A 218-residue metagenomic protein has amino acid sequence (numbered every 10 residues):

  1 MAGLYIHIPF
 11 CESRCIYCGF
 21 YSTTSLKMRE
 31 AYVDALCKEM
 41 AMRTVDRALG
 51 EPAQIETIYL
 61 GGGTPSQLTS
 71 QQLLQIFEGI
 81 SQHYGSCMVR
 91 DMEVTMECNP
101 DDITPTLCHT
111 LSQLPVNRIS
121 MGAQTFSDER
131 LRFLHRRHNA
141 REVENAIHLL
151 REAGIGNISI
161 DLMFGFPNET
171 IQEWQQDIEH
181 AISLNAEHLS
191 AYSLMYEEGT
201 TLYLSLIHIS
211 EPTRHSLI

Functional and structural regions predicted by a protein language model:
M1-L4: Extreme N-terminal starter segment of soluble prokaryotic enzymes
H7-P9, P212: Short, proline-centered helix/strand-breaking motifs
P9-F20: Local cysteine-cluster metal-coordination motifs and their immediate loop/turn environment, predominantly Fe-S cluster
S22-L49, A53-L206, S210, R214: Conserved non-cysteine loop/helix-boundary elements of the Radical SAM core domain that shape
